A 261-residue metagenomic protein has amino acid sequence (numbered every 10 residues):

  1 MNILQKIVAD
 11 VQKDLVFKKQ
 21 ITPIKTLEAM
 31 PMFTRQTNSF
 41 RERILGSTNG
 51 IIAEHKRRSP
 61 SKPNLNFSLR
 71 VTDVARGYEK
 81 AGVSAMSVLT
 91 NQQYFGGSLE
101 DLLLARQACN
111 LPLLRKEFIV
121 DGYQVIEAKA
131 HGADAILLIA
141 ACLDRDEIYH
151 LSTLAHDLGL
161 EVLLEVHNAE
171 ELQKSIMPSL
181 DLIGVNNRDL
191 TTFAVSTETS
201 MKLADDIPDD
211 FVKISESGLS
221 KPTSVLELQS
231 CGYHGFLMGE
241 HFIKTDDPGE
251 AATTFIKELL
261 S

Functional and structural regions predicted by a protein language model:
N2-S68: An N-cap/entry alpha-helix motif that binds or orients negatively charged groups
D10, K56-R58, N91, F118 (+5 more regions): Active-site beta-loop-alpha junctions enriched in small/polar residues
H55, K62-L163, A169-S175, L182 (+1 more regions): N-terminal active-site wall of soluble small-molecule enzyme domains
L111, L158-L160, F211, I256-S261: Short acidic, glycine/proline-enriched helix-loop-strand junctions
V120-G132, H167-S179, S215-M238, E250: Catalytic cores of alpha/beta
E127-E147, G184-F193, Y233-A252: Glycine-rich phosphate-binding active-site loops on the catalytic face of alpha/beta enzymes
L182-M238: Catalytic-face loop-and-helix region of soluble metabolic enzyme cores
K202-D206, Q229, K244-S261: C-terminal helical cap(s) of enzyme catalytic domains, especially alpha/beta-barrels
